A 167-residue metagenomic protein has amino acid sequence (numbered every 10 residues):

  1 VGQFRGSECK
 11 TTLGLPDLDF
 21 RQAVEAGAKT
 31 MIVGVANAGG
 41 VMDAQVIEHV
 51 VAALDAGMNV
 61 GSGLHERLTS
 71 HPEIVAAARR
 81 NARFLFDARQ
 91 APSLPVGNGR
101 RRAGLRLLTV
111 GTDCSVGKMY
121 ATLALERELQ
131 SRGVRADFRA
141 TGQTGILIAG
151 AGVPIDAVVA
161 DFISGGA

Functional and structural regions predicted by a protein language model:
V1-T30, G34, A38-G40, S93-L108 (+1 more regions): Flexible phosphate-sensing "switch/lid" loops adjacent to ATP/NTP-binding sites across phosphate-transfer
G40, A44-I47: RNA-binding accessory domains that recognize and position tRNA/RNA substrates
V46, I74, R80-N81, L129 (+1 more regions): Alpha-helix boundary/interfacial micro-motifs
H49-R106: Extreme N-terminal, non-catalytic leader segments that precede Walker-type/kinase nucleotide-binding cores
G111: Conserved beta/loop motifs at nucleotide-recognition and modification sites
V116-G117: Conserved glycine(s) of the Walker
Y120: Conserved Walker
